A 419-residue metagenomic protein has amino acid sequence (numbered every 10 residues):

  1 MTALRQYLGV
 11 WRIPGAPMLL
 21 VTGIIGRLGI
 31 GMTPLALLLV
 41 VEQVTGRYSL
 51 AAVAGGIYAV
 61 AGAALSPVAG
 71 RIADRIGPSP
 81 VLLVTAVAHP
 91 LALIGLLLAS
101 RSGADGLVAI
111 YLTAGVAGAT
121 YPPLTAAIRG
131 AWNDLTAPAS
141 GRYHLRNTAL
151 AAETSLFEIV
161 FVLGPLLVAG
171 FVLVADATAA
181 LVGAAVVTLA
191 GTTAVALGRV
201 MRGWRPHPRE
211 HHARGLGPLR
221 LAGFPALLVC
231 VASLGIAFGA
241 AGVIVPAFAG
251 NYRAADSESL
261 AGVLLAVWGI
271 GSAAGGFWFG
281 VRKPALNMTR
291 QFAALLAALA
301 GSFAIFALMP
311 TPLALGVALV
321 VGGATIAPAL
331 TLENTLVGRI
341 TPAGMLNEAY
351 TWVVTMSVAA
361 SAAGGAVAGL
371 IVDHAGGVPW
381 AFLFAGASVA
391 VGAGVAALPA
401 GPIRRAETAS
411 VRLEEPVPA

Functional and structural regions predicted by a protein language model:
T2-A63, R214-L265: Helix-loop boundary and gating motifs at the non-cytosolic
A64-P78, V172, A274-M288, V372-D373: Helix-to-loop junctions at the C-terminal end of transmembrane segments in multipass secondary transporters
V87-A104, A298-P310: C-terminal ends and interior cores of transmembrane alpha-helices in multi-pass membrane transporters/permeases
G106-L107, V172-V186, A255-S259, L370-V389: A membrane-interface helix-boundary motif in multi-pass transporters
T113-F157: Cytoplasmic helix-loop-helix junction between adjacent transmembrane helices in 12-TM secondary transporters
P122-P138, V245, P328-T341: Intracellular juxtamembrane helix-capping segments at the cytosolic ends of symmetry-related transmembrane helices
T289-E333: C-terminal transmembrane helical hairpin of 12-TM major facilitator-type secondary transporters
G344-A375: A late C-terminal transmembrane helix in Major Facilitator Superfamily
